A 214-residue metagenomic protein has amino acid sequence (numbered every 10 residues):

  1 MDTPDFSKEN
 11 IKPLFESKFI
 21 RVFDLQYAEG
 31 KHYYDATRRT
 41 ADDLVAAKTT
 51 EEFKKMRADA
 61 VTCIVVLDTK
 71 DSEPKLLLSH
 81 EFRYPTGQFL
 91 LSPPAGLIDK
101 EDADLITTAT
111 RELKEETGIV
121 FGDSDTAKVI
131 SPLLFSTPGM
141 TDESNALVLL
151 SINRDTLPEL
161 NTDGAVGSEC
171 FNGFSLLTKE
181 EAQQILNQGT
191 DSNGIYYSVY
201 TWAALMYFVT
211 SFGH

Functional and structural regions predicted by a protein language model:
M1-D2, T86-L90, P94, I130-L133 (+2 more regions): Nudix hydrolase/Nudix homology domain
M1-L14, H214: Eukaryotic N-terminal low-complexity, Ser/Thr- and Lys/Arg-rich leader segments that predominantly function as
L14-I64: Acidic, metal-coordinating catalytic segment for phosphate/diphosphate chemistry, firing primarily on the Nudix
V22-D24, T62-I64, L78, L147-L149 (+1 more regions): Conserved hydrophobic/aromatic beta-strand scaffold that supports enzyme active sites
G30-H32, R39-D43, D68-E73, Y84-P85 (+1 more regions): Short, charged/polar surface micro-motifs in flexible loops or helix N-caps
T37-R38, F82, T162: Residue-level structural signal for beta-strand termini and adjacent loop
T50-I64, D71-R111, A165-S168: Conserved Nudix-box catalytic region and its N-terminal flanking loop in Nudix hydrolases and closely related
P93-L133, V148, E169: The catalytic Nudix box helix
